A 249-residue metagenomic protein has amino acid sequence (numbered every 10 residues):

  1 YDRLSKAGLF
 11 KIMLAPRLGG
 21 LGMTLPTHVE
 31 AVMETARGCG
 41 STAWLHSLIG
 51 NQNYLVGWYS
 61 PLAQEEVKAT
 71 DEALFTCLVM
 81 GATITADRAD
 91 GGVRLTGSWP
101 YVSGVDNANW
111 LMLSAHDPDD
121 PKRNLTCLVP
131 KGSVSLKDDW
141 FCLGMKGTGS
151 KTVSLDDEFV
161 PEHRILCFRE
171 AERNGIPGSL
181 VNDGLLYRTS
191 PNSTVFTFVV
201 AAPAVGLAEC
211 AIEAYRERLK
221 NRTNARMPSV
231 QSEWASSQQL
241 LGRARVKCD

Functional and structural regions predicted by a protein language model:
D2-K6, K11-A108, P121: Glycine-rich flavin
A36, G40, H116, R216 (+1 more regions): Hydrophobic/aromatic-lined pockets within catalytic cores
G57, L113-H116, D156: Short beta-strand-to-turn element immediately C-terminal to the catalytic PLP-Schiff-base lysine in fold type I
M80, N107-N109, R123, P130 (+3 more regions): A generic structural signal for well-ordered coil/turn residues at beta-strand boundaries that shape enzyme active-site
T83, G92, A108-M112, K137 (+2 more regions): Hydrophobic, well-ordered secondary-structure segments
S98-V134, D138-D139: DPxDG-like acidic metal-binding loop motif
T152-K247: Glycine-rich beta->alpha junctions and the first turn(s) of the following alpha-helix
